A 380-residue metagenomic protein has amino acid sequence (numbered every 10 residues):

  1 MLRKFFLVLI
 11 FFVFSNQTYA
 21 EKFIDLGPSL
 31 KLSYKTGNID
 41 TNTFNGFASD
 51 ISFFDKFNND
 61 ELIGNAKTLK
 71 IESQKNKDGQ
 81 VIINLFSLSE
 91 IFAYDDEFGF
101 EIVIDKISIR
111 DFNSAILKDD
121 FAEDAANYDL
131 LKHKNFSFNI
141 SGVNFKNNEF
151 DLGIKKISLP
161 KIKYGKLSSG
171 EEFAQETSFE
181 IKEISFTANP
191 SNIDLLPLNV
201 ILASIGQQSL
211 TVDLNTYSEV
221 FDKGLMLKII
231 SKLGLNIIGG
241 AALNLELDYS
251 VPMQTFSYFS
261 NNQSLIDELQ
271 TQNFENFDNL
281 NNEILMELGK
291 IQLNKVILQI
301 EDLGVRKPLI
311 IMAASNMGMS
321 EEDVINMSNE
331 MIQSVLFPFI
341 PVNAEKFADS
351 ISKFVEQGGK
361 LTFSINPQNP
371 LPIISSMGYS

Functional and structural regions predicted by a protein language model:
K4-F14: Sec-dependent N-terminal signal peptides
F14, E21-S380: Glycine-rich, small/hydroxylated-residue low-complexity segments
